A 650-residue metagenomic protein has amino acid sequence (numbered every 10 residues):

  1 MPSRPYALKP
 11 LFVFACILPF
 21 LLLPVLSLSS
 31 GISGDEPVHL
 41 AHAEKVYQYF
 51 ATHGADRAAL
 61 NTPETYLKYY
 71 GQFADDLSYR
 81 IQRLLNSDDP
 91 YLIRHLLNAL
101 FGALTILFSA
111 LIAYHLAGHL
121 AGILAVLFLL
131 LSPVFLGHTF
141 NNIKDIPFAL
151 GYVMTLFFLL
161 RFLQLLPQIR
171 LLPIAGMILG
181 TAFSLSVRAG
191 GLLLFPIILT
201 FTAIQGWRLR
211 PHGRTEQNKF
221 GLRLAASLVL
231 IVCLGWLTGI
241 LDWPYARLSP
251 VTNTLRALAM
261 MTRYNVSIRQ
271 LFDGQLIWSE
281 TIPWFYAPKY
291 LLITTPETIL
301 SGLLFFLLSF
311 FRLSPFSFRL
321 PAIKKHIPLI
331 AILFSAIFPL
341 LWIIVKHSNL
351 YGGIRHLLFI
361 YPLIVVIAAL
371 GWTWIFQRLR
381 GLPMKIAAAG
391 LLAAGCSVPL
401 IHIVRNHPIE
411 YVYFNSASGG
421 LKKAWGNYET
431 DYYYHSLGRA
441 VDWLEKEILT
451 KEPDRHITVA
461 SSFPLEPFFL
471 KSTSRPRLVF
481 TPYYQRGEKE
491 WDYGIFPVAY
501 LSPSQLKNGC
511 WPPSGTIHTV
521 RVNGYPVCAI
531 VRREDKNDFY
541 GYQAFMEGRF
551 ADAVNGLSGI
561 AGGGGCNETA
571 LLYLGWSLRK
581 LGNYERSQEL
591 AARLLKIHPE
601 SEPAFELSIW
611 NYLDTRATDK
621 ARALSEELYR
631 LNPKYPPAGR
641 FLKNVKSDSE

Functional and structural regions predicted by a protein language model:
V13-F14, S109-L131, L150, Q168-L172 (+2 more regions): Transmembrane-helix signature of polytopic, membrane-embedded enzymes that assemble or transfer cell-envelope glycans
A15, A125-L130, G137, F157 (+2 more regions): Short helix- or helix-capping micro-motifs that position conserved polar/aromatic residues at function-defining sites
V25, A125-V126, P173-R188, Y290 (+2 more regions): Membrane-interface alpha helices of multi-pass inner-membrane proteins
H39, Y47-T52, Y70, D76 (+6 more regions): Transmembrane-lumen/periplasm boundary regions of multi-pass, lipid-linked membrane glycan transferases
L96-L116, L120, M154-F158, R312: Transmembrane-helix motifs of polytopic, lipid-linked glycan transferases
D145-A149, S184-V187, L193, K289-E297 (+2 more regions): Hydrophobic/aromatic-rich transmembrane helices and adjacent perimembrane loops
T155-I174: Membrane-interface transmembrane helices that cradle and orient dolichyl/undecaprenyl
L421-E650: C-terminal luminal/periplasmic domains and tails of membrane-associated envelope-modifying transferases
